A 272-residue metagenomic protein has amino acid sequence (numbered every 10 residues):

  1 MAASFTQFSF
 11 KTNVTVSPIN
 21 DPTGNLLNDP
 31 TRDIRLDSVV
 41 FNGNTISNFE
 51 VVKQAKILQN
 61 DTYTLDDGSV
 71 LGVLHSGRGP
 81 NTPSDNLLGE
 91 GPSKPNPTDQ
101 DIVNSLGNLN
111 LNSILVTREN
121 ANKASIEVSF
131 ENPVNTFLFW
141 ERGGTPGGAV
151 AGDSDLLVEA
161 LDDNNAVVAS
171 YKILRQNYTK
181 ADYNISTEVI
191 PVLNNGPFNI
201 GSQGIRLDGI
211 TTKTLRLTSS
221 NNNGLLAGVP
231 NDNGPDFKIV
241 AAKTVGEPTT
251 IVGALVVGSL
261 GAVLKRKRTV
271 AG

Functional and structural regions predicted by a protein language model:
M1-N120, Y171: N-terminal targeting leaders for non-cytosolic proteins
F130-L138: Extended extracellular/luminal ectodomain segments enriched in beta-structured repeat modules
N135, L156, K213: Residue-level detector of short, conserved catalytic/binding motifs and their immediate flanks
E141-G147: Short amphipathic, basic-aromatic surface patches that mediate peripheral association with negatively charged
G147-N164: Short, surface-exposed beta-strand/strand-loop-strand elements in extracellular ectodomains
N165-T244: Terminal, low-complexity interaction segments
G246-K265: A short, hydrophobic C-terminal helix/tail in secreted or cell-surface proteins
R268-G272: Short, charged juxtamembrane terminal tails flanking transmembrane helices
